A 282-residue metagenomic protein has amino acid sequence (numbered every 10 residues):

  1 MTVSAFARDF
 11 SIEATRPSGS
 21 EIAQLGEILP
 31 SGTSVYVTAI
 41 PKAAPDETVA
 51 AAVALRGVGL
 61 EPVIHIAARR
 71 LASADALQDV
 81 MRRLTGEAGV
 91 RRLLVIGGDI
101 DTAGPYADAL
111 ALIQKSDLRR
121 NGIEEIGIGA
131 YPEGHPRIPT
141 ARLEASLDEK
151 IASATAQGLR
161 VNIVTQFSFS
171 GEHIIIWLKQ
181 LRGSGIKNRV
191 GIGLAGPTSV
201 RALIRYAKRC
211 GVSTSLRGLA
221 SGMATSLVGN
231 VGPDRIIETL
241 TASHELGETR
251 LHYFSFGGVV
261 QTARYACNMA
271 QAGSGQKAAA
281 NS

Functional and structural regions predicted by a protein language model:
M1-L147, A152, G258: Active-site beta->alpha loop and helix N-cap motifs at the rims of alpha/beta catalytic domains
E13-S18, I96, A109-E133, L147-E149 (+3 more regions): Active-site pocket-lining/capping segments in soluble small-molecule metabolic enzymes
A54-G57, M81-G86, R119, L178-K187 (+1 more regions): Short, surface-exposed basic-aromatic patches at helix termini and helix-loop junctions that form
I64, K150, L159, I192 (+1 more regions): Conserved, mostly hydrophobic/aromatic
P105, R137-T140, I175-I176, R201-R209 (+1 more regions): Short, well-ordered secondary-structure micro-motifs
L118-E124, S153-V161, T239-R250: A structural motif corresponding to the C-terminal end of an alpha-helix and its immediate exit/capping segment
P139-A156, R160-L178: Hydrophobic, aromatic-enriched interface-forming segments
H252-R264: Charge-patterned, long linear interaction tracts outside catalytic cores
